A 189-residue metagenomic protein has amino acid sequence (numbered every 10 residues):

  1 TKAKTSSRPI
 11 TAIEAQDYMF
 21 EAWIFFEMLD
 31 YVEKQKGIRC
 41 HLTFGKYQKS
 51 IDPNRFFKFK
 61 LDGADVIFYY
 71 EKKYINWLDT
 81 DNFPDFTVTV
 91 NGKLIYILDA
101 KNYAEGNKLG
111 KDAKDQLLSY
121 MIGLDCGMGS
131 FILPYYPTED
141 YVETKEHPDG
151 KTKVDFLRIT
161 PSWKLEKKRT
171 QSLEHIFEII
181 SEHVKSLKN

Functional and structural regions predicted by a protein language model:
T1-T5, I97: Active-site-adjacent bridging/hinge elements
S6-E33, G37-D52: Nuclease catalytic cores
V32-N189: Catalytic core segments in nucleotide and nucleic-acid processing enzymes
